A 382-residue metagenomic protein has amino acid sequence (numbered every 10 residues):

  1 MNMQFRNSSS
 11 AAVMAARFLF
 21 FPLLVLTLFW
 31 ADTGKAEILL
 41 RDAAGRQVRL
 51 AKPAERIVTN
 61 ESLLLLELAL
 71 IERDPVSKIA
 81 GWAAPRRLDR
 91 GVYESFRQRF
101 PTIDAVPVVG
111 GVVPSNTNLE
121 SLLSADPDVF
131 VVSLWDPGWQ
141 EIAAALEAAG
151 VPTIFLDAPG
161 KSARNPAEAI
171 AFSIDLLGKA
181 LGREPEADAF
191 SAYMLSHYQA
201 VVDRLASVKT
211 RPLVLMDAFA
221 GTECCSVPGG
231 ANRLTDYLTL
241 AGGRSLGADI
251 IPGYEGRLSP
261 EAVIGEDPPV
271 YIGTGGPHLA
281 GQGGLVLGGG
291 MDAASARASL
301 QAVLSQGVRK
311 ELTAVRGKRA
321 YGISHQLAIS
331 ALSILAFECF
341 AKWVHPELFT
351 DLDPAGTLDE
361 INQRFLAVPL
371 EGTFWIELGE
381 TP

Functional and structural regions predicted by a protein language model:
M1-M14: N-terminal secretory signal peptides that target proteins for export/translocation
A16-F29: Bacterial N-terminal signal peptides
W30-A69, P185-A218, F349-P382: Bacterial Sec-exported substrate-binding components of ABC uptake systems
A43-G45, D104-N118, I251-P260: Short helix-initiation/N-cap motifs at beta->coil->alpha
T59-E61, L65-S124, V129, L134-W135: A short, structured surface patch at a secondary-structure boundary
R86-G91, G138-A143, L156-I174, K209-R233 (+1 more regions): Extracytoplasmic ligand-binding site segments that recognize negatively charged/polar headgroups
G110, R164-G182, D188, A192 (+1 more regions): Structured C-terminal subdomain patch of bacterial secreted/periplasmic proteins
G229-Y254: Alpha-helical, coiled-coil/dimerization segments enriched in small aliphatic residues
